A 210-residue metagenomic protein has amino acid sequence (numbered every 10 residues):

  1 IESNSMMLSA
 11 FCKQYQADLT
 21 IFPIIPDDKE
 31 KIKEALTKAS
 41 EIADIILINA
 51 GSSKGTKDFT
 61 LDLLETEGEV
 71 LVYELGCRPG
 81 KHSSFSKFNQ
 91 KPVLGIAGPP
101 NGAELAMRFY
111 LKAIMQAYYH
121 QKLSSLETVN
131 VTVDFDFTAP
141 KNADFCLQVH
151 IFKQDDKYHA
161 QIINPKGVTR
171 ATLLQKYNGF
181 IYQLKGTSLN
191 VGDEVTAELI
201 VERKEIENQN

Functional and structural regions predicted by a protein language model:
I1-I48: Phosphate-binding glycine-rich loops and their immediate beta-loop-alpha structural context
E2-M6, P26-K29, K33, N101-F109 (+3 more regions): Electropositive phosphate-/nucleotide-binding environments in soluble metabolic enzymes
S3-S5, F11, Y15, N49-G51 (+6 more regions): Fold-independent oxyanion-binding glycine-rich loops and adjacent beta-strand/coil segments at enzyme active sites
F11, Y15-D18, A39-I46, E67 (+3 more regions): Change "in soluble alpha/beta enzymes" to "in soluble alpha/beta proteins
S53-K54, R203: Glycine-rich nucleotide phosphate-binding loop and flanking beta-alpha elements of Rossmann-like dinucleotide-binding
K54-Q161: Proline/glycine-rich low-complexity loops and linkers
L126-N210: C-terminal terminal segments
